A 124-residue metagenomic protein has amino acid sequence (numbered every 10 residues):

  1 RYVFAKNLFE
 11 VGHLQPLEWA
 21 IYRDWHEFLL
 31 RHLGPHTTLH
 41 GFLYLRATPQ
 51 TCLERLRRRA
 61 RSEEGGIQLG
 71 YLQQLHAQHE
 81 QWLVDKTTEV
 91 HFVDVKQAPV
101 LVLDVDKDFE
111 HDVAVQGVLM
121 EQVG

Functional and structural regions predicted by a protein language model:
Y2-E80: A glycine- and Lys/Arg-enriched "phosphate-lid" helix/loop adjacent to the NTP-binding pocket of small-molecule kinases
L53-G124: NTP-dependent small-molecule kinase module
